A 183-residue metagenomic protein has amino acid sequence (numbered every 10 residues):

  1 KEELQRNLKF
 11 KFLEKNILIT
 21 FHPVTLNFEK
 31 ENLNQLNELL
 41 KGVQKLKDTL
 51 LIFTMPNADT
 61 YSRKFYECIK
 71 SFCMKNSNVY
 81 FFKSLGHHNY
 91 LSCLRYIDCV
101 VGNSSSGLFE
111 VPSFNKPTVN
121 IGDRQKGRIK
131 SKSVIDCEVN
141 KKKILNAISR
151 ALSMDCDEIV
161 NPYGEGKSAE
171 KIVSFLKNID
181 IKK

Functional and structural regions predicted by a protein language model:
K1-K183: Nucleotide-activated sugar donor-binding and catalytic core shared by glycosyltransferases and related lipid-linked
